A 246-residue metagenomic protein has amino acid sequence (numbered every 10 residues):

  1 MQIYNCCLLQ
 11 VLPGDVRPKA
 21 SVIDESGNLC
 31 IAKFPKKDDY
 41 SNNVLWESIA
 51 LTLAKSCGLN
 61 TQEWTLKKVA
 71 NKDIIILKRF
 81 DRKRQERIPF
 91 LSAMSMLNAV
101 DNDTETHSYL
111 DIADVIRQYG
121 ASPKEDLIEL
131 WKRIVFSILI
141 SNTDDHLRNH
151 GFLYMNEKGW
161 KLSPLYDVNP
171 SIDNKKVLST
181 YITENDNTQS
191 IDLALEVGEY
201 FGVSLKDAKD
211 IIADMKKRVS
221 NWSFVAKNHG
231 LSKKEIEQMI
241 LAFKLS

Functional and structural regions predicted by a protein language model:
M1-T104, L162: Conserved ATP-binding subdomain of kinase catalytic cores across diverse folds
V22, A54, A93, D144 (+3 more regions): A residue-level signal for conserved active-site and pocket-lining positions in enzyme catalytic cores
K36-K37, F80-R82, N98, S141 (+3 more regions): Short, glycine-/Ser/Thr-/acidic-enriched flexible segments
S41-K55, S108-P170, N174: Conserved kinase catalytic-core segment
K68-N71, L130, I134, D210-S220: Small/polar glycine-rich anion-binding or flexible loop at a beta-alpha turn
D101-D111, V115, Y154-K206: Catalytic-core segments of enzymes that bind and process phosphorylated/nucleotide-bearing substrates
Q118, W160-L162, T180, W222-S246: Regulatory N- and C-terminal appendages and interdomain linkers associated with kinase/kinase-like NTP transferase
E199-M215, W222-S223, K227: C-terminal structured "cap/appendage" subdomains that terminate the fold
